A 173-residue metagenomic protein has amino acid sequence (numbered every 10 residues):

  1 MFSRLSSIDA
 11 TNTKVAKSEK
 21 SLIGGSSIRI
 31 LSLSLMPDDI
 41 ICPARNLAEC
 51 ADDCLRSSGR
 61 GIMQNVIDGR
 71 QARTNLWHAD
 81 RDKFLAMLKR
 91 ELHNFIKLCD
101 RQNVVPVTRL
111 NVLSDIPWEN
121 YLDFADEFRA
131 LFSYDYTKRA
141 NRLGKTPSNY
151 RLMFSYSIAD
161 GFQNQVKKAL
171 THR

Functional and structural regions predicted by a protein language model:
M1-R173: Class I S-adenosyl-L-methionine
